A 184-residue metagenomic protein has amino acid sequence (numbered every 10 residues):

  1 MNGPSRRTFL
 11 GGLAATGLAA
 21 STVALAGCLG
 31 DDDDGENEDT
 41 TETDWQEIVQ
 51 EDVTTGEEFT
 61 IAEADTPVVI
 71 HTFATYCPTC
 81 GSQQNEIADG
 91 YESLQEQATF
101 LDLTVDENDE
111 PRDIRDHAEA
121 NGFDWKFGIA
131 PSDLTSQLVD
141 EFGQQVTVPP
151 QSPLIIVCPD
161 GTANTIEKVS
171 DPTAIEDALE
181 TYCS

Functional and structural regions predicted by a protein language model:
M1-I48: Haloarchaeal acidic low-complexity proteome signature biased toward cell-envelope/secretome components but also
C28, C77-C80: Short cysteine clusters
T60-P78: Short active-site neighborhood of thiol/selenol oxidoreductases, capturing the structured segment around
D65-P67, E96-A98, F123-W125: Loop/turn elements at helix/coil->beta-strand transitions in domains of secreted/extracellular proteins
H71, F100-L103, K126-I129: Structural recognition of the beta-strand scaffold that forms the well-ordered cores of secreted hydrolase catalytic
F73-Y76, Q84, A88-Q95, L179 (+1 more regions): Sec/Tat-exported extracytoplasmic proteins
G81-N121, L134-V139: Structural microenvironment flanking redox-active thiols in thiol-disulfide oxidoreductases
F123, S132-E180: Thiol/disulfide oxidoreductase modules built on the thioredoxin-like
